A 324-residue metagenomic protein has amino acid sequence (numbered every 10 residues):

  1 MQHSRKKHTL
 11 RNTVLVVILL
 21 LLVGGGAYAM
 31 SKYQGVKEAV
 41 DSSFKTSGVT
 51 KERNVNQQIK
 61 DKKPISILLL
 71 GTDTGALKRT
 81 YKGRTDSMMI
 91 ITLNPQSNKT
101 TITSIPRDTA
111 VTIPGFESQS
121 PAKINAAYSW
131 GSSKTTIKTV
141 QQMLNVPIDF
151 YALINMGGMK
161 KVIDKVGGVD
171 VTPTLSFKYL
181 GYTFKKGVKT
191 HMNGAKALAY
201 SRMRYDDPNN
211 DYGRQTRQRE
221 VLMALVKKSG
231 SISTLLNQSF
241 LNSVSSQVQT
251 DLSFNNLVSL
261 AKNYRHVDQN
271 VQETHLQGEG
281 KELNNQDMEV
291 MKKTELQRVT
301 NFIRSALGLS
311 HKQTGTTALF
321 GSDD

Functional and structural regions predicted by a protein language model:
R5-N98, M291-T300: Entry/capping segment at the start of metal-dependent catalytic domains with acidic active-site entry clusters
D41, K45-T50, N54-Q57, K63-P64 (+2 more regions): C-terminal solvent-exposed extensions
K60-K63, T72, T80-R84, E117 (+8 more regions): Solvent-exposed, acidic/flexible segments
K62-I65, K82-M88, S97-I105, Q119 (+8 more regions): Extracytoplasmic
A76-R79, A122-W130, N145-F150, Y205-G213 (+3 more regions): Second-shell loop/turn segments in exported
T85-S87, P121, S133-Q141, M156-K160 (+8 more regions): Extracytoplasmic/secreted envelope proteins and their assembly/folding machinery, especially bacterial periplasmic
N125-F184: Amphipathic, coiled-coil-like alpha-helical scaffolding segments used for oligomerization/assembly
K161-L236, F240: Flexible, polar/acidic helix-loop-strand segments at domain edges
